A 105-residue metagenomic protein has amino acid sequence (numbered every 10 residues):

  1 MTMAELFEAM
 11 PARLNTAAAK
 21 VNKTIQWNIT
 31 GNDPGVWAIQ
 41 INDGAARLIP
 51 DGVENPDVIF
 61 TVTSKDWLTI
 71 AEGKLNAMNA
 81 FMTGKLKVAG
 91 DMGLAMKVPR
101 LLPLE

Functional and structural regions predicted by a protein language model:
M1-E105: Feature captures hydrophobic
